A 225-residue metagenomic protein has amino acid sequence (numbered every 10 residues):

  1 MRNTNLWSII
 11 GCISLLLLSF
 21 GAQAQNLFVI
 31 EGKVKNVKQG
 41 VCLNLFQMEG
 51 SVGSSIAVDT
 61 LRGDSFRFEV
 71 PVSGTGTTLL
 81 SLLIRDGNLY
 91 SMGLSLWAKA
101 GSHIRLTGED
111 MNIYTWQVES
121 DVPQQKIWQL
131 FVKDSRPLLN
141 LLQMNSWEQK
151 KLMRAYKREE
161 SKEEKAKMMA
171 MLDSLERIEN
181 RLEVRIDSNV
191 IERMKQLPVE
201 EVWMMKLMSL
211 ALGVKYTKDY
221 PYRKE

Functional and structural regions predicted by a protein language model:
M1-G32: Bacterial Sec-dependent N-terminal signal peptides
A24-R181, R185-D187: A non-transmembrane, solvent-exposed segment enriched in polar/low-complexity residues
N36-V37, V214-K218: Alpha-helix capping and inter-helical loop/turn segments
I191-V199: Flexible helix-coil transition and linker loops at the boundaries of alpha-helical arrays
P198-G213: Amphipathic alpha-helical repeat scaffolds of TPR domains
Y220-E225: Alpha-helical repeat scaffolds
